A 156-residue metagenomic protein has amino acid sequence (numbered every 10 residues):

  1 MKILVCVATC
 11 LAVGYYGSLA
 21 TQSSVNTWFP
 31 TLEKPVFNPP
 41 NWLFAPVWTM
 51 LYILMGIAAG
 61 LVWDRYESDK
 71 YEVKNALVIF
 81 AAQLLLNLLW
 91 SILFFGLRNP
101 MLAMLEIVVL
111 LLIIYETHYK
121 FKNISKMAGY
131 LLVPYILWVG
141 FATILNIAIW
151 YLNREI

Functional and structural regions predicted by a protein language model:
M1-A20: N-terminal signal-anchor transmembrane alpha helix
S23-V36, S68, N153-I156: Membrane-interface helix termini and inter-helical loops of multi-pass transporters
P39-L54, R98-L110: Membrane-interface loop-to-helix entry segments
I53, I57-S91: Helix-adjacent hinge/juxtasegments
L77-L84, A103-T117, Y135-V139: Hydrophobic alpha-helical segments of small multi-pass membrane proteins
W90-M101, I124, L152-E155: Membrane-interface helix caps and helix-loop-helix hairpins in membrane proteins
F94-L97, E116-Y130: Membrane-helix boundary connector in multi-pass membrane proteins
I144-I156: Juxtamembrane boundary at the C-terminal end of a transmembrane helix
